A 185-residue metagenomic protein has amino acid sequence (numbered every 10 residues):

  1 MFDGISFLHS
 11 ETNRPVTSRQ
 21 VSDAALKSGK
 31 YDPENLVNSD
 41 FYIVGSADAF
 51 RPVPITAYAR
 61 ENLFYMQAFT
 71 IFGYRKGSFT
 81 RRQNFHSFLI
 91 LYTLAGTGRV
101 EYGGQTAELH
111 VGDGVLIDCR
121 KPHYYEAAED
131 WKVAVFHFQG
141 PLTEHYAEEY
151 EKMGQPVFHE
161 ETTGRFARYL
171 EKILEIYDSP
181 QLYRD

Functional and structural regions predicted by a protein language model:
M1, K30, F41, A49 (+7 more regions): Intrinsically disordered, low-complexity N-terminal regions enriched in serine/proline/glycine with scattered basic
M1-T56: N-terminal low-complexity or simple alpha-helical regulatory segments that function as activation/interaction modules
D3-Q20, H145-D185: Amphipathic alpha-helical segments enriched in hydrophobic/aromatic residues interleaved with Lys/Arg
D23, A47-R51, N62, T163-F166 (+1 more regions): A structural signal for well-ordered alpha-helical scaffolds and beta->alpha junctions
Y31-E34, E108-L116, D130-F136, G140 (+2 more regions): Noncatalytic linker/hinge segments flanking ATPase motor cores
I43, R51, M66, G114 (+1 more regions): Generic preference for hydrophobic/aromatic residues in regular secondary structure cores
Y58-M153: N-terminal regulatory/effector-sensing and dimerization cores that precede helix-turn-helix DNA-binding domains
